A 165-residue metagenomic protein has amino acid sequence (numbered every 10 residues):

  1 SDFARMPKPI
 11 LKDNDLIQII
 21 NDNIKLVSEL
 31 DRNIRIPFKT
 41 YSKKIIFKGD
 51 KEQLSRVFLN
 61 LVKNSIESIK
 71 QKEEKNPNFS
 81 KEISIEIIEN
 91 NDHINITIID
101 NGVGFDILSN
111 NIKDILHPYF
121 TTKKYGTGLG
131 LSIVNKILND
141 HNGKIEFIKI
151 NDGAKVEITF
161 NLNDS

Functional and structural regions predicted by a protein language model:
M6-P9, I46-G49, T122: Conserved micro-motifs of the catalytic ATP-binding
I10-I24: A conserved beta-strand-to-alpha-helix junction within the catalytic ATP-binding
R35-I45: Conserved catalytic submotifs in the C-terminal HATPase_c
I66-N91: ATP-lid-like helix-loop hinge signature
F105-P118: Short conserved segment of the HATPase_c
G130, V134: Short alpha-helical Gxxx[C/S/T] motif in the catalytic ATP-binding
L138-N139: Detector for a conserved hydrophobic position within an alpha-helical segment of the HATPase_c
G143-K144: Conserved glycine-rich
